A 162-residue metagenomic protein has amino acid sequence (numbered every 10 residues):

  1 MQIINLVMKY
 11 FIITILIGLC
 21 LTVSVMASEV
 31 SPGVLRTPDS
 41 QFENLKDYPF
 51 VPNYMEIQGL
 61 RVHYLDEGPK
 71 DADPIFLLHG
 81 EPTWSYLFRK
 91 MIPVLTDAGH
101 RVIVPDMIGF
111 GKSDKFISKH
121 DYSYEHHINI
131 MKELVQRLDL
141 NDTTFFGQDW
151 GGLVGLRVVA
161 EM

Functional and structural regions predicted by a protein language model:
I4, Y10-L16, L21-D73, D97-H100 (+1 more regions): Alpha/beta-hydrolase fold catalytic core
I57-G59, L65, D97, M107-G147: Active-site loop/oxyanion-hole signature of alpha/beta-hydrolase fold enzymes
E67-K112: Conserved HGGG/HGGXW glycine-rich cap/lid loop of the alpha/beta-hydrolase fold
R89, K132, L156-A160: Short, hydrophobic alpha-helix immediately C-terminal to the catalytic nucleophile
V94, R137, E161: Active-site catalytic microenvironments for nucleophilic, acid-base chemistry
N141-M162: Conserved hydrolase catalytic core segment
